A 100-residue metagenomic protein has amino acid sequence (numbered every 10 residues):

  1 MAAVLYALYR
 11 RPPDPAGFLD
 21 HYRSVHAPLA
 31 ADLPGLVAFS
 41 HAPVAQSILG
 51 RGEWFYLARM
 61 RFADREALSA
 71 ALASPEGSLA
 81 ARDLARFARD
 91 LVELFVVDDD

Functional and structural regions predicted by a protein language model:
M1-D100: Macromolecular interaction modules
